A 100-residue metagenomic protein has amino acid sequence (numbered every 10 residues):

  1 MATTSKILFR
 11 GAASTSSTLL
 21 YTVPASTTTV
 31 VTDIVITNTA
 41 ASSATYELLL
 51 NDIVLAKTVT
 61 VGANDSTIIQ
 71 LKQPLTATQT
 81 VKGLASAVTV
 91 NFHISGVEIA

Functional and structural regions predicted by a protein language model:
M1-T29, D33, A85-A100: C-terminal interaction-tip segments
S14-T18, G62-T67: Solvent-exposed, conformationally flexible loop/turn segments
I36-A41, S86: Short solvent-exposed strand-capping/beta-turn motif centered on an Asx-Ser/Thr pair
T37, N51, P74-T76, V97: Solvent-exposed residues in well-ordered beta-strands and their adjoining turns, especially edge/terminal strands
A40-V59: Short, surface-exposed beta-strand/strand-loop-strand elements in extracellular ectodomains
D65-T78: Beta-sandwich interaction modules
Q79-G83: Cysteine-clustered segments with highest specificity for TGF-beta superfamily mature ligands
